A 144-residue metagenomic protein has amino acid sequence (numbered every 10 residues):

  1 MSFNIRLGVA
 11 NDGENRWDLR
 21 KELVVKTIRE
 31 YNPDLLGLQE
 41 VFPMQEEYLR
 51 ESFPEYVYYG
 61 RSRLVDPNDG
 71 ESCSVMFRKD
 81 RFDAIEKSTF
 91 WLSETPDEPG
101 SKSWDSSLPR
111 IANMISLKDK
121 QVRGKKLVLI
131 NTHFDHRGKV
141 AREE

Functional and structural regions predicted by a protein language model:
M1-R16: Mobile, glycine- and charge-enriched loop segments and immediately flanking short secondary-structure elements within
G8-D12, E98-P99, G138: A short acidic, helix-capping loop that chelates divalent metal ions and anchors anionic groups
G13-T27: Glycine-rich, highly charged phosphate/nucleotide-binding loops
V24-G37: Proline-aspartate-enriched helix->loop->beta-strand connector
L35-I130, F134: Structured beta-strand-rich core segments of catalytic domains in phosphoester-bond hydrolases
I130-E144: Active-site-proximal segments of metal-dependent phosphoesterases and phosphodiesterases across multiple
